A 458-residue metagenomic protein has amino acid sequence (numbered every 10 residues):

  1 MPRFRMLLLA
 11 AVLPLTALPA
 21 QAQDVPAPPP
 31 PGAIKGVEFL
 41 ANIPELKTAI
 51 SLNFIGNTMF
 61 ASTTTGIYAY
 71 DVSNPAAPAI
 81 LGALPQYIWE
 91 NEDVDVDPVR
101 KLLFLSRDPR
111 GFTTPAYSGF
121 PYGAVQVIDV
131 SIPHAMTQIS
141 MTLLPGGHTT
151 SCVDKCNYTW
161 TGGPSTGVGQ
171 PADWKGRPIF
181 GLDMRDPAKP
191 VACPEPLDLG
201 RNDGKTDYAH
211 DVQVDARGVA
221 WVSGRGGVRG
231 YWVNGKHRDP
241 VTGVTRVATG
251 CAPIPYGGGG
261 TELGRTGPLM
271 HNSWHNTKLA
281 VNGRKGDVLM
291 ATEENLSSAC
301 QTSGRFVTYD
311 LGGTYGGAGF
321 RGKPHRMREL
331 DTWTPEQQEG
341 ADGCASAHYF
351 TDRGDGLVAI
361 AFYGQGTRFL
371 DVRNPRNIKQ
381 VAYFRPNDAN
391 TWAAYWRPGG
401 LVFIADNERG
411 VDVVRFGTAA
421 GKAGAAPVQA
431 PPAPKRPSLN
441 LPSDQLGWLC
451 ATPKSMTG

Functional and structural regions predicted by a protein language model:
M1-R5: Positively charged n-region of N-terminal signal peptides that target proteins for export
L7-A17: Bacterial N-terminal signal peptides
A22-G458: Feature marking well-ordered beta-strand scaffolds used for ligand recognition
